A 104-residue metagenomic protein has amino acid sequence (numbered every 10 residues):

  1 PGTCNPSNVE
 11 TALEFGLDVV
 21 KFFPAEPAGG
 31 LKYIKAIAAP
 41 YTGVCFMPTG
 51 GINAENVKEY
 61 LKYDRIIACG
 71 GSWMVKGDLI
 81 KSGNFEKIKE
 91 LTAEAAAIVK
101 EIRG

Functional and structural regions predicted by a protein language model:
P1-P6, E26-A28, P48-A54: Glycine-rich beta-to-alpha transition loops that act as phosphate-gripper elements at the mouths of alpha/beta enzyme
P1-T3, N8-P24: Active-site beta->alpha loop and helix N-cap motifs at the rims of alpha/beta catalytic domains
S7-F15, A38, I52-A68: Catalytic cores of alpha/beta
V9, K21-G30, R65-K87: Glycine-rich phosphate-binding active-site loops on the catalytic face of alpha/beta enzymes
D18-V19, G43-M47, I67-A68: Structural preference for beta-strand elements that scaffold enzyme active sites
V20, Y60, A95: Conserved, mostly hydrophobic/aromatic
P40, V44, Y63, I98-I102: Change "in soluble alpha/beta enzymes" to "in soluble alpha/beta proteins
D78-G104: C-terminal helical cap(s) of enzyme catalytic domains, especially alpha/beta-barrels
